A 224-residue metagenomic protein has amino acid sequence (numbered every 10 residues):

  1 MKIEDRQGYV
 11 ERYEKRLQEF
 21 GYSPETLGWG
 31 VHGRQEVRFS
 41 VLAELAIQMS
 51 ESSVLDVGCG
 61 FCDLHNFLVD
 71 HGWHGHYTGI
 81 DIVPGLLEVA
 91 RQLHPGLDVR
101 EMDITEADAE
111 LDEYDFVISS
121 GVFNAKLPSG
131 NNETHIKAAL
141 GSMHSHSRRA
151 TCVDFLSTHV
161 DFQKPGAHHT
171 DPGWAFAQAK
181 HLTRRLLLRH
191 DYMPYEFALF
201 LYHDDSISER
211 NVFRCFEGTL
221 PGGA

Functional and structural regions predicted by a protein language model:
M1-S23: N-terminal, positively charged/glycine-rich alpha-helical extensions of SAM-dependent methyltransferases
G33-S50, F67: Conserved alpha-helix/loop element of class I SAM-dependent methyltransferases that forms part of the SAM/SAH-binding
L55, F61-A107: Class I SAM-dependent methyltransferase SAM/SAH-binding core
A109-V117: A short acidic, Gly/Pro-enriched loop at the edge of an enzyme's catalytic core that lines a small-molecule cofactor
F116-G130: A short SAM/SAH-binding and catalytic strip from SAM-dependent methyltransferases
L127-L140: A short, conserved alpha-helix within the catalytic core of class I
S147-L156: Conserved beta-strand signature within the Rossmann-like core of class I S-adenosyl-L-methionine
A167-T183: Short alpha-helix
